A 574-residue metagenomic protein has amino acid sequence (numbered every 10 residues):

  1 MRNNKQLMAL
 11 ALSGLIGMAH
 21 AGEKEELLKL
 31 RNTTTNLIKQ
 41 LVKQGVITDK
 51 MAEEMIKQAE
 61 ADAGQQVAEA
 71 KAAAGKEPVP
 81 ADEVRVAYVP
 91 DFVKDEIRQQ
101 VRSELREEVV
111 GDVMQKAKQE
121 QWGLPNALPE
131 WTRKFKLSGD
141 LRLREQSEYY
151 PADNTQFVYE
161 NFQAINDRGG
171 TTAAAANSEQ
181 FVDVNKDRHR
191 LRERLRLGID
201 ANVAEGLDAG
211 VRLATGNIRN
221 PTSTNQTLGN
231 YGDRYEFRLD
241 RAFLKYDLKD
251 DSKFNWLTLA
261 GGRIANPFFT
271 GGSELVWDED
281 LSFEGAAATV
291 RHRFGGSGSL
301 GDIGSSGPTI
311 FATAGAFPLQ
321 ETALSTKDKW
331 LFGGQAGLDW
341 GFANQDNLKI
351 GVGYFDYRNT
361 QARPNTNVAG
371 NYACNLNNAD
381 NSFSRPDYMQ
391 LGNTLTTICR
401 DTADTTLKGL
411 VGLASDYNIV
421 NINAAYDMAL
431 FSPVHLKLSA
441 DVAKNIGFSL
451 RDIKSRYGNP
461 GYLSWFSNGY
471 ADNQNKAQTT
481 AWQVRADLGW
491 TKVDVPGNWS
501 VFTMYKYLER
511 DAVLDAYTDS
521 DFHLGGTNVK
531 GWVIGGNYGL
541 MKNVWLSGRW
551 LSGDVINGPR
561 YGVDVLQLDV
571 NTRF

Functional and structural regions predicted by a protein language model:
R2, L7-L12, I16-F181: N-terminal periplasmic/intermembrane-space "pro-region" immediately following the signal or transit peptide
K24-E25, F181-V184, K249, N378-F574: Outer-membrane beta-barrel pore domains
M51-E53, L141, L213-T215, D250 (+2 more regions): A mature extracytoplasmic/lumenal domain signature
A59, T132-K136, K186-T360, T479-Y517: Outer membrane beta-barrel
D112, E145-F254, F268-W277, L407 (+3 more regions): Surface-exposed loop and membrane-interface regions of Gram-negative outer-membrane beta-barrel proteins
R142-R144, F317-L319, F355-Y357, A443-N445 (+1 more regions): Active-site beta-loop-alpha junctions enriched in small/polar residues
Q361-S382: A surface-exposed, glycine/aromatic-enriched loop/edge motif typical of exported proteins
